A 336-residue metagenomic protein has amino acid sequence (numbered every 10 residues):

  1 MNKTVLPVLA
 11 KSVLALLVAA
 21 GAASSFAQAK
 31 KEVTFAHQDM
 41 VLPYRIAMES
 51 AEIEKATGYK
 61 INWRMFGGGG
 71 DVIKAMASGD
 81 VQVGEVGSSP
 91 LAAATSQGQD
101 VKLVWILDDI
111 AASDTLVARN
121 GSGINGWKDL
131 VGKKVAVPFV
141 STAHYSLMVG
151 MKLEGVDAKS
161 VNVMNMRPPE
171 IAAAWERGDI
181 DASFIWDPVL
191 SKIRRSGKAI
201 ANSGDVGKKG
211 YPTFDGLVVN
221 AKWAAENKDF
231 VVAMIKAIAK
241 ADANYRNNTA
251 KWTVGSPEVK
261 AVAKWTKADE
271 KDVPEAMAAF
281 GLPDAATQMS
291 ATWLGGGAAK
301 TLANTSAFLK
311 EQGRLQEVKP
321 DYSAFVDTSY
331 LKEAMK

Functional and structural regions predicted by a protein language model:
M1-V13: Bacterial N-terminal signal peptides that target proteins for export
A22-S24: N-terminal signal peptide c-region/cleavage motif recognized by signal peptidases
Q28-D157, N162-N165, D181-D187, S203: Short, glycine-/small- and polar/acidic-enriched structural segments that line small-molecule recognition paths
T57, D80, E85, T95 (+9 more regions): Sec/Tat-exported extracytoplasmic proteins
W63, M164-N165, A172-S183, I193-N202 (+11 more regions): A residue-level marker of the well-folded mature domains of exported/periplasmic proteins
D109-A118, A199-A224, I235, S323-T328: Periplasmic-binding protein-like
A225-R314: Secondary-structure end/capping motifs
A299-K336: Conserved C-terminal helix/tail region of periplasmic/extracytoplasmic solute-binding proteins
